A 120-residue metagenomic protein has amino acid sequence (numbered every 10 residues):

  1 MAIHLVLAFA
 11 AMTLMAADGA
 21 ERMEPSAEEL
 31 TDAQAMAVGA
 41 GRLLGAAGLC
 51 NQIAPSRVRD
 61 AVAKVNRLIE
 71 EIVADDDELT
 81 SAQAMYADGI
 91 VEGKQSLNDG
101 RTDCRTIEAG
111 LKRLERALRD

Functional and structural regions predicted by a protein language model:
H4-T13: Sec-dependent N-terminal signal peptides
M12-E24: Bacterial Sec-dependent signal peptides at the C-terminal "C-region" and cleavage site
M15-D18, G48, A54, L111: Hydrophobic alpha-helical elements and their junctions with loops/disorder across both membrane and soluble proteins
R22-D76: Short N-proximal segments of mature Sec-exported proteins
V58-D120: Compact alpha-helical subdomains of small soluble proteins
